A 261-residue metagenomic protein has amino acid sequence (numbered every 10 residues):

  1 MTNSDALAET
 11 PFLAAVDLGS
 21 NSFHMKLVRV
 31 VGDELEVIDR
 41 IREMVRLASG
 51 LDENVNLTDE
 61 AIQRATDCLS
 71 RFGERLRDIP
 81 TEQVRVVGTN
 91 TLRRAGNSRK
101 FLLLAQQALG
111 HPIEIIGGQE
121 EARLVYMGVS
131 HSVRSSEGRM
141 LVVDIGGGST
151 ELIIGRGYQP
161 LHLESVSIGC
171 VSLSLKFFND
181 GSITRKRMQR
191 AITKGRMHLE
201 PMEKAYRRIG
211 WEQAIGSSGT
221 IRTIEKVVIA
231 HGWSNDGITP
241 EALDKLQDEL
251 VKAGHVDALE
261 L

Functional and structural regions predicted by a protein language model:
N3, T10-L13, L27-G32, V45 (+3 more regions): Helical "lid/coupling" subdomains associated with nucleotide-phosphate turnover
D17, D144: Conserved catalytic-loop position in the HRD/HxD motif
N21-F23, G148: Conserved Rossmann-like nucleotide-cofactor binding loop
L35-V37: Short, flexible loop/turn motifs enriched in small residues
D39-E43: Short amphipathic
V84: Alpha/beta-hydrolase fold nucleophile elbow
V87: Conserved glycine-centered beta->alpha loop in an early N-terminal alpha/beta scaffold
G148-I154: Acidic, divalent-metal-coordinating active-site segment for phosphoryl/phosphodiester hydrolysis, typified by short
